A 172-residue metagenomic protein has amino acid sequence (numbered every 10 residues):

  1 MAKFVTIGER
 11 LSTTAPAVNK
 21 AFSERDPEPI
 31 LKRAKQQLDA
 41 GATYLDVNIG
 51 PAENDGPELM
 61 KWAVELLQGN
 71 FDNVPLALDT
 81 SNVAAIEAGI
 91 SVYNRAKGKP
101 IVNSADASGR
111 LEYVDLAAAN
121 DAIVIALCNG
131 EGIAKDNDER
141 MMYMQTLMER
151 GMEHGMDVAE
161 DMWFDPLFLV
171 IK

Functional and structural regions predicted by a protein language model:
M1-A2, E9, D55-K97, E149: Alpha-helix-loop-beta-strand connector modules within alpha/beta enzyme cores
M1-D26, D121-I133: N-terminal small/glycine-rich loop or linker at the start of catalytic domains across soluble metabolic enzymes
A2-T6, T43-D46, N73-A77, K99-I101 (+2 more regions): Structural preference for beta-strand elements that scaffold enzyme active sites
Q37, G89, F164: Conserved, mostly hydrophobic/aromatic
L38-V74, F168-K172: Glycine-rich, proline-tolerant flexible connector loops at the mouths of alpha/beta enzymes
D46-E53, V74-N82, K99-G109, C128: Catalytic beta/alpha-barrel core
E53-A63, T80-A88, Y93, D106-A118 (+1 more regions): Active-site-adjacent beta->alpha loops and helix N-cap segments on the catalytic face of soluble alpha/beta enzymes
A107-K172: Conserved anion-binding
